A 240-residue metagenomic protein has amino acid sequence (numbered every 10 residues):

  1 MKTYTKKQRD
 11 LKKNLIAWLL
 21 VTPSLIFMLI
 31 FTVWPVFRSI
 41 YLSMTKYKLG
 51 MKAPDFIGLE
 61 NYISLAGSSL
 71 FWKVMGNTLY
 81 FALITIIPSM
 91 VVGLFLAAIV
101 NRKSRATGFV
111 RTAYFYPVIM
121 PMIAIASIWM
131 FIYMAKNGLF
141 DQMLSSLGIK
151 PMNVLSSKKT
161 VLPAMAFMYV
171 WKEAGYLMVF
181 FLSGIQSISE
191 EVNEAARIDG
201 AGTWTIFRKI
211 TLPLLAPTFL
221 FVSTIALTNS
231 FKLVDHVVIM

Functional and structural regions predicted by a protein language model:
Y4, R9-M240: A structural signal for multi-pass alpha-helical bundles of membrane permease subunits that mediate small-molecule
